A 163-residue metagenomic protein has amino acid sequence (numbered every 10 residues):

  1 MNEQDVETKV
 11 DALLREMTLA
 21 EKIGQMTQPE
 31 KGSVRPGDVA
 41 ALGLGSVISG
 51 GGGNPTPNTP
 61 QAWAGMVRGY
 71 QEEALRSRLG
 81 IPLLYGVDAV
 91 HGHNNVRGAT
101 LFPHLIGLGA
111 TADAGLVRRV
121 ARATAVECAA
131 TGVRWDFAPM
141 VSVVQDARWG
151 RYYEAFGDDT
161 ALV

Functional and structural regions predicted by a protein language model:
M1-V163: N-terminal beta-rich core of secreted/periplasmic extracellular enzymes
